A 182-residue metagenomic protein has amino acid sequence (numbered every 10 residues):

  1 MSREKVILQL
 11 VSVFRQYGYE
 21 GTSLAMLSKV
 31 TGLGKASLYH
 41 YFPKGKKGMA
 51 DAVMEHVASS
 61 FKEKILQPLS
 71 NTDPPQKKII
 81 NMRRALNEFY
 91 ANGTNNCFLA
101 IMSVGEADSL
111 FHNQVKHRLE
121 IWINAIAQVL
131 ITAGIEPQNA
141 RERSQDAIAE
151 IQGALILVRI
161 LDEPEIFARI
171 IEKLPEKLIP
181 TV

Functional and structural regions predicted by a protein language model:
S2-V11, Y19-M26, I65-Q67, V104 (+3 more regions): Feature detects long, helix-prone N-terminal segments enriched in hydrophobes
K5, Q9, V13-A52: Helix-turn-helix
M54-K62: Short, basic, alpha-helical segments at the C-terminal edge of helix-turn-helix-like DNA-binding modules
L66-T94, S144-A147: Hydrophobic alpha-helical connector segments
R84-N124: Short secondary-structure transition hinges
F89, I148-I166, L178-V182: Amphipathic C-terminal alpha-helical segment
F98, Q138-L157, K173: Hydrophobic alpha-helical segments that form the core of small-molecule binding pockets and/or dimer interfaces
D108-A133, E142, P175-I179: Amphipathic alpha-helical packing segments from all-alpha helical-bundle domains
